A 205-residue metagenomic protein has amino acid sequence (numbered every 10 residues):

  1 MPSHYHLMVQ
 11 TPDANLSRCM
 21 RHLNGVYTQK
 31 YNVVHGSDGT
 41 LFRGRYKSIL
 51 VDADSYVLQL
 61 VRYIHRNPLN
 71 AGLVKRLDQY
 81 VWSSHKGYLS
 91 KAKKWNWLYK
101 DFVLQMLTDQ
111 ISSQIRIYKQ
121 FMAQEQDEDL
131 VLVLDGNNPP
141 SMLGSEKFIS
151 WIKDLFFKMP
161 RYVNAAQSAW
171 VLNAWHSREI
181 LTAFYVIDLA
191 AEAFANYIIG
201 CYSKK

Functional and structural regions predicted by a protein language model:
M1-P2, Q10-K205: Short Pro-Cys-Gly-centered "Cys-loop" motif that presents a nucleophilic cysteine in a tight turn
